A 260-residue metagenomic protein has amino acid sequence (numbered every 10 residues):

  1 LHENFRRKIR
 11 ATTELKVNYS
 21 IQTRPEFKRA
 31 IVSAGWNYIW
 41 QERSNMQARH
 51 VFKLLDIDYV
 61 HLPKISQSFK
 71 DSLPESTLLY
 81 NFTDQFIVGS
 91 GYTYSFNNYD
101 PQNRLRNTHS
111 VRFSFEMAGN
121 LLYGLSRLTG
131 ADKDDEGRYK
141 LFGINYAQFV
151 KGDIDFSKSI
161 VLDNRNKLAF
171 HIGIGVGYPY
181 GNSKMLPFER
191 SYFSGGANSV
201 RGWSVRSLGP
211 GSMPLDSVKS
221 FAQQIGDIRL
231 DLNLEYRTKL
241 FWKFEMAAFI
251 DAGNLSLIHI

Functional and structural regions predicted by a protein language model:
L1-E3: Outer-membrane beta-barrel translocator/receptor signature
K8-E14: Eukaryote-biased detector of low-complexity, proline/serine/threonine-rich segments and adjacent exposed loops
S20-A30: Solvent-exposed loop/turn segments connecting transmembrane beta-strands in outer-membrane beta-barrel proteins
I31-W36, L54: Beta-propeller fold recognition
W36-W40, S114-E116: Charge-patterned, long linear interaction tracts outside catalytic cores
M46-L240, A248-A252, S256: C-terminal outer-membrane beta-barrel translocator/porin domains of Gram-negative envelope proteins and their
E245: Conserved catalytic motifs of the protein kinase core domain
I258-I260: Conserved small/polar residues in nucleotide/adenosyl-binding loops
